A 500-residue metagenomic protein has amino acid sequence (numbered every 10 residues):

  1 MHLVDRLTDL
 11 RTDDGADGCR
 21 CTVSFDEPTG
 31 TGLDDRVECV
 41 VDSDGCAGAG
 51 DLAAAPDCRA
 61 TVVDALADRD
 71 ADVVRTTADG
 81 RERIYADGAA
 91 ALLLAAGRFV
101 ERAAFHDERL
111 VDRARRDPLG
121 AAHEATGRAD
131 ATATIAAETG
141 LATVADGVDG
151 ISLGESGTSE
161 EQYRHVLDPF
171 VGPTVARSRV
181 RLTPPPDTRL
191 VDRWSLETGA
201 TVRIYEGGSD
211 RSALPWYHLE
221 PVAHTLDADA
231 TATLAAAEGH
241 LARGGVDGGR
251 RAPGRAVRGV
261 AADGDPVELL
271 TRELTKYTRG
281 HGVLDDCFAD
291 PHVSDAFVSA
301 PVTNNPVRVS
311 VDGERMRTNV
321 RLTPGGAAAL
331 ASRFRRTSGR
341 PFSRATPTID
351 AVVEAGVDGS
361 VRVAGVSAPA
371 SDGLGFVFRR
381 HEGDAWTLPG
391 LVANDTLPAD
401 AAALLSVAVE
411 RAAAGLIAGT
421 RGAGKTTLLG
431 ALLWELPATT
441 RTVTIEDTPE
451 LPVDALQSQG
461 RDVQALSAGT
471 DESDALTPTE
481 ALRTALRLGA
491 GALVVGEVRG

Functional and structural regions predicted by a protein language model:
M1-S338: N-terminal accessory targeting/assembly segments
V191-E197, R203-G207, P347-G356, A368 (+1 more regions): Short acidic-hydrophobic surface loop/beta-edge motif
Y277-G280, S299, R333-P341, N394 (+6 more regions): Conserved, well-folded catalytic cores of nucleic-acid-processing and energy-transducing macromolecular machines
V298-A414, W434: P-loop NTP-binding catalytic core
A412-A418, L433-G500: Switch/coupling sub-region of P-loop NTPases
T420-G422: The conserved Walker
K425: Conserved lysine of the Walker
L428, L432: Hydrophobic positions on the alpha1 helix immediately C-terminal to the Walker A/P-loop
